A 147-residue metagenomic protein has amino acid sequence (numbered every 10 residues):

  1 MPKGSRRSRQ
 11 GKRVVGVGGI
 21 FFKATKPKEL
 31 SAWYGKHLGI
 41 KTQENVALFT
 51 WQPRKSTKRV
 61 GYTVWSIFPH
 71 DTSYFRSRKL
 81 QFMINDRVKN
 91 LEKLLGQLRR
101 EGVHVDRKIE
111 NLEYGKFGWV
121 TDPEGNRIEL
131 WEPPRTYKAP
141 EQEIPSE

Functional and structural regions predicted by a protein language model:
P2-S31, Q81-D86, P134-E147: N-terminal beta-strand motif that seeds the catalytic metal site of vicinal oxygen chelate
P2-S8, W65-H70, V103: Short amphipathic beta-strand starts and helix->beta connectors
G11-V15, F21-S66, R100: Core segments of cupin and vicinal oxygen chelate
T25-E29, S73-R127: Vicinal oxygen chelate
N45, E113, P134-Y137: A short acidic/small-residue loop/turn micro-motif
F49-T50, E113-Y114, P140: Positions that flank functional sites
W51-K58, V120-P123, P133: Active-site beta-strand termini and strand-to-loop segments that position acidic
L130: Short glycine-/small-residue motifs
